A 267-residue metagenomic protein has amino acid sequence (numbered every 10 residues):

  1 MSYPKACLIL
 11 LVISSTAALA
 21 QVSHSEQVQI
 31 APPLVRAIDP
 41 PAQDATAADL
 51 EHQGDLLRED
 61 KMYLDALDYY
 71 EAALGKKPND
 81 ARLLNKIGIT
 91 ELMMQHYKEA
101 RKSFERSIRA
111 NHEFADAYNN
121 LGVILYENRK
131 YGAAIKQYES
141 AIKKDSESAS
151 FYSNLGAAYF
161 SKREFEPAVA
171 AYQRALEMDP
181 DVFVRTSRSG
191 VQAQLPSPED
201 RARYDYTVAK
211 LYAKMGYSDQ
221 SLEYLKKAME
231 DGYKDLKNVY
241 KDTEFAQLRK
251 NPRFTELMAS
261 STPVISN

Functional and structural regions predicted by a protein language model:
V22-A47, T186-R188, Q192-A202, V208 (+2 more regions): Terminal, low-structured helical/coil segments at or just beyond the last alpha-helical repeat
A45-K76, R82, I89, M93-H96: Alpha-helical segment of the N-proximal tetratricopeptide repeat
D60-A72, M93-R106, E127-S140, S150 (+2 more regions): Structural signature of tandem alpha-helical TPR/SEL1-like repeats, specifically the intra-repeat loop/turn
